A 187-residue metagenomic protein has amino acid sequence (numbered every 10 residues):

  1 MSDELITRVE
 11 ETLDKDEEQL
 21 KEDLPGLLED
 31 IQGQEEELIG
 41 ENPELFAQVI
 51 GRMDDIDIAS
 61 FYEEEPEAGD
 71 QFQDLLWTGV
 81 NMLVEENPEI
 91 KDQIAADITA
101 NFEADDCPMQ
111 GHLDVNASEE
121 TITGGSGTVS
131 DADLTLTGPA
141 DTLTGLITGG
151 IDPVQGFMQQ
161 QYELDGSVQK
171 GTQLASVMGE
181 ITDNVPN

Functional and structural regions predicted by a protein language model:
M1-N187: Feature captures hydrophobic
